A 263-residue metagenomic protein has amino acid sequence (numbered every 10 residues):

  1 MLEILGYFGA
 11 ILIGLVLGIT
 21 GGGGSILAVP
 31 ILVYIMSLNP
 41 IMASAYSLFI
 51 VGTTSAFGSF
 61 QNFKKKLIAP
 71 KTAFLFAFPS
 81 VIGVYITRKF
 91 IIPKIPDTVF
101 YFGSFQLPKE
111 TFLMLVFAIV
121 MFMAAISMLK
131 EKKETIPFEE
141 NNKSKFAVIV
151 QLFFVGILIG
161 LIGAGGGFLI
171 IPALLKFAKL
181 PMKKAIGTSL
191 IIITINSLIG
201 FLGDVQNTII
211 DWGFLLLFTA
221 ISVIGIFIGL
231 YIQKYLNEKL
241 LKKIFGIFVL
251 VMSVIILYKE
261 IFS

Functional and structural regions predicted by a protein language model:
M1-G9, I13, Y34, F63-G156 (+1 more regions): Juxtamembrane transmembrane-helix boundary motif
G14-L15, I31, I35, S59 (+5 more regions): Alpha-helical transmembrane segments of multipass membrane proteins
V16-S25, I159-G166: Short helix-coil transition sites and intra-membrane helix breaks within transmembrane domains of multi-pass
T20-A73: Juxtamembrane transmembrane-helix termini in multi-pass membrane transport proteins
G21, S25, N39, A69 (+3 more regions): A helix-boundary/kink motif common to multi-pass secondary transporters, especially Major Facilitator Superfamily
A28-M42, L169-K184: Interfacial segments of multi-pass membrane proteins
N141-M182: Transmembrane alpha-helical segments that form core, pore/gating elements of small-molecule transporters/exporters
